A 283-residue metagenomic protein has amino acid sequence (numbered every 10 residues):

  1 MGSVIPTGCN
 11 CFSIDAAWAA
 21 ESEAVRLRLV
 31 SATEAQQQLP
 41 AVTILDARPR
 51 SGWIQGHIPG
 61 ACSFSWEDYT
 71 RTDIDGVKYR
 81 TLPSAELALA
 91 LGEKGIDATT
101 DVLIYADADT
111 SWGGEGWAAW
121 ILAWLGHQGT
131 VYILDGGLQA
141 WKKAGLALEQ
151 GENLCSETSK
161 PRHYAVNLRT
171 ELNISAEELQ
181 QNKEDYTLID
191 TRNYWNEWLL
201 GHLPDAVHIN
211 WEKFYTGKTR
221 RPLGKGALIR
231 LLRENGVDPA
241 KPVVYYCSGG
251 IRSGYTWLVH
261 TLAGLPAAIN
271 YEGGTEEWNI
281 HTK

Functional and structural regions predicted by a protein language model:
W18-E21, S84-L172, R252-G274: Thiolate-centered catalytic microenvironments shared by cysteine-dependent enzyme domains
A20-A32, T72, L138-L203, V207 (+1 more regions): Active-site neighborhoods of enzymes that stabilize oxyanions during catalysis
A35, T43-R48, F64, T187-D190 (+1 more regions): Short hydrophobic beta-strand that contains or immediately precedes a catalytic carboxylate
V42, R48-L87: N-terminal carbohydrate-binding/catalytic regions of secreted carbohydrate-active enzymes
P49-G52, E67-R71, A108-W112, G137-A140 (+5 more regions): Solvent-exposed loop/turn segments at secondary-structure junctions within structured extracellular/periplasmic domains
R71-A98, E212-V243: Helix-loop module immediately N-terminal to the HCX5R catalytic loop in PTP-like cysteine phosphatase domains
R230, N235, A240-C247, I251-K283: C-terminal soluble interaction/assembly domains
